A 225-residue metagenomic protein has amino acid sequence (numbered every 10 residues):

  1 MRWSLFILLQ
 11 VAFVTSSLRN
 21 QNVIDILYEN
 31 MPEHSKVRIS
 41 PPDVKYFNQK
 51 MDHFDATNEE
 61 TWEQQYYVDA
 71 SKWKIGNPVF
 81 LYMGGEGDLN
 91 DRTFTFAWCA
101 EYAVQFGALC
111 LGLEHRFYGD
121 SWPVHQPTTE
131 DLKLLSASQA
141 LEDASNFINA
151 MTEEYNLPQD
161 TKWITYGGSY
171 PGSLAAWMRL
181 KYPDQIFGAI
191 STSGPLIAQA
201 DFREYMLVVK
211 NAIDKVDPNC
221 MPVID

Functional and structural regions predicted by a protein language model:
R2-L109, P127: Catalytic-loop region of hydrolases
G76-V79, F106-C110, Q159-K162, D184-F187: Loop/turn elements at helix/coil->beta-strand transitions in domains of secreted/extracellular proteins
F80-Y82, C110-L113, I164-Y166, G188-S191 (+1 more regions): Structural recognition of the beta-strand scaffold that forms the well-ordered cores of secreted hydrolase catalytic
A103-W122: Conserved alpha/beta-hydrolase
D131-E154: Alpha/beta-hydrolase active-site loop
L157-S169: Alpha/beta-hydrolase fold nucleophile elbow
S169-P183, A189, L196: Short glycine-enriched nucleophile-adjacent loop and the immediately C-terminal alpha-helix near the catalytic center
I186-D225: A catalytic-pocket lid/entrance helix-loop region that shapes and gates access to the active site across common
